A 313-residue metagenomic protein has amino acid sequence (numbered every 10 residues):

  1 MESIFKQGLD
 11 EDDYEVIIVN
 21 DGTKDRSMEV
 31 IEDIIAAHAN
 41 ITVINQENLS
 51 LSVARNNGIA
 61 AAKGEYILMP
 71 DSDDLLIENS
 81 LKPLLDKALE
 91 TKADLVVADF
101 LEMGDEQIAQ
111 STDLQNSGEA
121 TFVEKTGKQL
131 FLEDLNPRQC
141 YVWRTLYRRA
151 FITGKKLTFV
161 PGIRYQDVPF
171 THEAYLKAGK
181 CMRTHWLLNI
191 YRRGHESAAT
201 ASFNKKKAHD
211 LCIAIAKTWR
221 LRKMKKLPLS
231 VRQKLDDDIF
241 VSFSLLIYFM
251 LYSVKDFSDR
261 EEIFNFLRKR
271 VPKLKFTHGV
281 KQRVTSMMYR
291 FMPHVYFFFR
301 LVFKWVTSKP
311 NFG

Functional and structural regions predicted by a protein language model:
E2-D13: Short, acidic, metal-binding catalytic loop of nucleotide-sugar glycosyltransferases
S3, N20-V30: A conserved acidic beta->alpha catalytic loop
Y14, M28-K63: Conserved donor nucleotide-binding strand/loop of the catalytic core
L51, S72-T184, Y191-F203: Donor-binding/catalytic cores of nucleotide-activated saccharide and glycerol-phosphate transferases/polymerases
I67: Short aromatic/hydrophobic "clamp" motif used to bind/position activated sugar donors
W186-H195, A201-L229, L245-L274: Catalytic core of nucleotide-sugar-dependent glycosyltransferases
D236-Y248: Amphipathic alpha-helical repeat scaffolds of TPR domains
Y252-G313: Membrane-interface aromatic/basic loop that binds lipid-linked glycans or pyrophosphate carriers, typified by
